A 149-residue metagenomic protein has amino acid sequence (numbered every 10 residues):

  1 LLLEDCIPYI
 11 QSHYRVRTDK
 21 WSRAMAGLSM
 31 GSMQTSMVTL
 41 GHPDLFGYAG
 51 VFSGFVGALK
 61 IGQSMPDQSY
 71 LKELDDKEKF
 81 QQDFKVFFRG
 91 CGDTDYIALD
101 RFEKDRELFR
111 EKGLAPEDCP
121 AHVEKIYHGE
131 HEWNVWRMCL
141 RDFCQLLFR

Functional and structural regions predicted by a protein language model:
L1-R149: Non-catalytic cap/lid and distal C-terminal segments of serine-dependent acyl enzymes
